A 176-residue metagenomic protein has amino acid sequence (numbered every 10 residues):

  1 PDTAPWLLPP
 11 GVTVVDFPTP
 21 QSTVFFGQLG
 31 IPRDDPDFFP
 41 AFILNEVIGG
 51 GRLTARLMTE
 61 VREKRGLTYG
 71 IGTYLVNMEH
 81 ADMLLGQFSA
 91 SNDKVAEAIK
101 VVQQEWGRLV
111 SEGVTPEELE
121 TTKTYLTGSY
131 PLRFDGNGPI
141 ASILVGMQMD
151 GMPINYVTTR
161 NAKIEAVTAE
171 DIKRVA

Functional and structural regions predicted by a protein language model:
P1, V102-Q103: PAPS/PAP-binding and catalytic site of the sulfotransferase fold
P1-D35, G49-E97, E117-E118, T122 (+3 more regions): Non-catalytic beta-strand/loop surface segments
P36-F39, E97-I99, N137-G138: Short conserved micro-motifs at the rims of enzyme active sites and ligand-binding pockets
F39-F42, L57: PPIase-associated folding chaperone regions across multiple families
A41-G50: A conserved active-site cap/scaffold subdomain adjacent to cofactor or substrate pockets
I43, R62-E63, Q103-Q104: Short, solvent-exposed amphipathic alpha-helical segments in soluble enzyme and RNA/protein-processing domains
N77-M78, E105, R133-K163: Scaffold signal of the M16-like zinc-metallopeptidase fold and its non-catalytic homologs
Q104-V114: A common structural junction motif
